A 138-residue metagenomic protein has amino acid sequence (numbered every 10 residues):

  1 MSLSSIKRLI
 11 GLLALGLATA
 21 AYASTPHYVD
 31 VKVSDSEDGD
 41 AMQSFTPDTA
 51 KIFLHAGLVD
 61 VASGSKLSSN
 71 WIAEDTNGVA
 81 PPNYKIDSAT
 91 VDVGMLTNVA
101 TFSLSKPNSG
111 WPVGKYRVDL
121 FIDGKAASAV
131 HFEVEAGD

Functional and structural regions predicted by a protein language model:
M1-G11: Bacterial N-terminal signal peptides that target proteins for export
S5-K7, D60, K115: Hydrophobic alpha-helical context, especially transmembrane and signal-peptide helices
I10-A20: Bacterial N-terminal signal peptides
S24-P112, D119-H131: Contiguous segments within soluble domain cores/interaction surfaces
E133-G137: Short beta-strand edge segments in extracellular beta-sheet folds
